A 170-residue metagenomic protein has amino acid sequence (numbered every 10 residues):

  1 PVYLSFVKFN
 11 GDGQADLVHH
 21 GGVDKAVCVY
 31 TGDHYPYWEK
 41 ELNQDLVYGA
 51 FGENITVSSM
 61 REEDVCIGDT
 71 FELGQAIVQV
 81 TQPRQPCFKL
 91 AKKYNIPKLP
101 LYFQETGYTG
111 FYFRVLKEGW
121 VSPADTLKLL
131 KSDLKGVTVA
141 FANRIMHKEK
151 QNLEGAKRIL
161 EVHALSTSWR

Functional and structural regions predicted by a protein language model:
P1-K92, K98-L99, L134-R170: Electropositive, beta-rich accessory/interaction domains or terminal extensions that provide binding surfaces
D16, F113, S122: Short, flexible micro-motifs
V57-S59, G110-K117: Short alpha-helix capping/helix-loop boundary micro-motifs
G68, E118, S122-D125: Loop/turn positions that initiate beta-strands
P97-Y112: A mid-sequence, solvent-exposed acidic-amphipathic segment
T126-K131: Short hydrophobic beta/alpha edge segments that flank linear recognition/processing sites
